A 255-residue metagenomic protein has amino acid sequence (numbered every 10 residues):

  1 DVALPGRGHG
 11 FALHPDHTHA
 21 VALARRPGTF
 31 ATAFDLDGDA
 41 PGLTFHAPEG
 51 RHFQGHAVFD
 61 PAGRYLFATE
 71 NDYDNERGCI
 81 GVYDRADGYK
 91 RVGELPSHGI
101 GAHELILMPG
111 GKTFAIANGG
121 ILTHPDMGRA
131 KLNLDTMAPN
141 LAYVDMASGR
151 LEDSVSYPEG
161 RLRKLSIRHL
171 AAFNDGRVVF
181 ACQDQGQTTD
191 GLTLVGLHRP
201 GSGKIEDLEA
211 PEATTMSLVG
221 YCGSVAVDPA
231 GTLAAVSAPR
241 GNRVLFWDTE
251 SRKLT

Functional and structural regions predicted by a protein language model:
V2-E70: Blade-loop segments of beta-propeller domains
V2-G6, F45-G50, E94-G99, V155-L162 (+2 more regions): Surface loop/turn motifs at the tips and blade-to-blade linkers of beta-strand repeat domains
G6-H14, R51-V58, I100-I106, L162-H169 (+1 more regions): Repeated scaffold domains used in trafficking and secretory/extracellular systems, primarily beta-propellers
P15-H17, D60-A62, M108-G111, F173-D175 (+1 more regions): Residue-level detector of Asp-centered blade-edge/turn motifs that repeat once per structural unit in beta-propeller
P41-P109, G120-H124: Asp-box/WD-like beta-propeller blade repeats and closely related beta-sheet repeat scaffolds
T69-D72, I116-A138, F180-T193: Short, conserved, GDST-rich strand-edge loop motifs in beta-rich repeat architectures
C79-D87, K131-G149, L192-G203: Beta-propeller blade signature
